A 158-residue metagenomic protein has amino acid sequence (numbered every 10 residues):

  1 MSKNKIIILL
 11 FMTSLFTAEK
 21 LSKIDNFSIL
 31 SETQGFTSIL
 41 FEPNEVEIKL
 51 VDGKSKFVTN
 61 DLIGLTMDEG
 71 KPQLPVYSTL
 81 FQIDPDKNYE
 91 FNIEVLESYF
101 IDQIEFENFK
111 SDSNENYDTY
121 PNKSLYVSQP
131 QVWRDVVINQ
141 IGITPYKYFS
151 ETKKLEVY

Functional and structural regions predicted by a protein language model:
M1-S2: N-terminal secretory signal peptides that target proteins for export/translocation
K5-S14: Sec-dependent N-terminal signal peptides
A18-Y158: Extracellular pro-sequences of secreted precursors
